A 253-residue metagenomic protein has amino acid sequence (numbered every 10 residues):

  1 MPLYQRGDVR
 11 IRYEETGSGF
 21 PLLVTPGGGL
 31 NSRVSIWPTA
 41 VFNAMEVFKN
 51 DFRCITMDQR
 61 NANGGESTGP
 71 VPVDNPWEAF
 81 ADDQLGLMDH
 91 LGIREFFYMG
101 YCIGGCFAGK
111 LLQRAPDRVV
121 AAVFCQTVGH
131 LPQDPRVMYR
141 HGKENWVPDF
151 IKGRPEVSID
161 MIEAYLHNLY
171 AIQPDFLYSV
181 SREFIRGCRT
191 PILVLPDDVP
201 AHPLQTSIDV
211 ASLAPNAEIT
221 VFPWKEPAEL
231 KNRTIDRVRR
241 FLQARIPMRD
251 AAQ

Functional and structural regions predicted by a protein language model:
G7-S67: Conserved HGGG/HGGXW glycine-rich cap/lid loop of the alpha/beta-hydrolase fold
F42-E46, T56-F96: Active-site loop/oxyanion-hole signature of alpha/beta-hydrolase fold enzymes
D58-A62, V128, P223-K225: Short beta-to-alpha linker loops that shape the active-site pocket of alpha/beta-hydrolase fold enzymes
R94-H130: Conserved hydrolase catalytic core segment
L131-C188, D250: The alpha/beta-hydrolase serine catalytic core
C188, V194-P196: Short beta-strand/loop motif that positions the catalytic acidic residue of the alpha/beta-hydrolase fold
P200-T206: Conserved alpha/beta-hydrolase "acid-adjacent" motif
A217-Q253: Catalytic active-site module of serine/aspartate enzymes centered on a nucleophile-bearing elbow/loop
